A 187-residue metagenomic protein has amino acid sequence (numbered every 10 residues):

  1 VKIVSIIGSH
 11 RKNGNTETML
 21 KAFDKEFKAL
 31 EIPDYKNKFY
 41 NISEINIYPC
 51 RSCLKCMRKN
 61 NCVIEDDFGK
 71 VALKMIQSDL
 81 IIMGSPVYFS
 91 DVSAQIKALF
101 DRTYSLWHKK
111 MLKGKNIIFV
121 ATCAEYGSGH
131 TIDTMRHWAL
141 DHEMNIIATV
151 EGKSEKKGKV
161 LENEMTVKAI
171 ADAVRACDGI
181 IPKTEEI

Functional and structural regions predicted by a protein language model:
V1-L106, I147, E151, K157-I187: N-terminal beta1-alpha1-beta2 submodule of the flavodoxin-like/Rossmannoid cofactor-binding fold
A94, W107, M111-E151: Short, glycine-/small-residue-rich phosphate/pyrophosphate-handling segment
